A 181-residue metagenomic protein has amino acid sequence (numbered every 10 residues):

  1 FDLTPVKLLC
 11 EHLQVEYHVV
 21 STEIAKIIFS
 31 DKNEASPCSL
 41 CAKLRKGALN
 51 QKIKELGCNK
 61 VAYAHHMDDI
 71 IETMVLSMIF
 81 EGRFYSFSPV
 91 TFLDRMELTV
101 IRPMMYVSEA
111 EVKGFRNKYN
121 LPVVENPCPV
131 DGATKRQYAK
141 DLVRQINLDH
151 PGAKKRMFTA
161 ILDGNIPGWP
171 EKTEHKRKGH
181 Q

Functional and structural regions predicted by a protein language model:
F1-M74, F80-R83, A110-K118: ATP-dependent adenylation/nucleotidyltransferase module used to activate substrates
L3-T4, K32, R102, G114-F115 (+2 more regions): Surface-exposed beta-strand edges and their flanking turn/coil or helix-capping segments
T22-I24, M105, C128, L162: Residues that form or immediately flank small-molecule/cofactor binding pockets and catalytic motifs
A42-I53, V90-M96, V143, N147-L162: Short, basic, helix/turn surface patches
K43-K46, K60, R102, K135-R136 (+2 more regions): Basic side chains
D68-L148: Catalytic subdomain that performs nucleotidyl-dependent activation
L121-Q181: The feature marks non-catalytic terminal segments
